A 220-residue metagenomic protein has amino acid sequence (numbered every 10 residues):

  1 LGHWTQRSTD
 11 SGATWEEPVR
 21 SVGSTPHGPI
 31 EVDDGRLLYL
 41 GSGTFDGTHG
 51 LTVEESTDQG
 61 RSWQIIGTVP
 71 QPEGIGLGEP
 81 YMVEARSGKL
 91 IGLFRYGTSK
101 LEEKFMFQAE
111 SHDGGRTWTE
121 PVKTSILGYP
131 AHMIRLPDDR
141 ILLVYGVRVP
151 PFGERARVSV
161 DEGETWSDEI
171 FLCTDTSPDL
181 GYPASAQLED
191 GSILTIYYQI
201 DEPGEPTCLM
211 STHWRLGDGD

Functional and structural regions predicted by a protein language model:
L1-D220: Asp-box/BNR beta-propeller blade signature and adjacent active/binding-site loops in extracellular glycan-interacting
